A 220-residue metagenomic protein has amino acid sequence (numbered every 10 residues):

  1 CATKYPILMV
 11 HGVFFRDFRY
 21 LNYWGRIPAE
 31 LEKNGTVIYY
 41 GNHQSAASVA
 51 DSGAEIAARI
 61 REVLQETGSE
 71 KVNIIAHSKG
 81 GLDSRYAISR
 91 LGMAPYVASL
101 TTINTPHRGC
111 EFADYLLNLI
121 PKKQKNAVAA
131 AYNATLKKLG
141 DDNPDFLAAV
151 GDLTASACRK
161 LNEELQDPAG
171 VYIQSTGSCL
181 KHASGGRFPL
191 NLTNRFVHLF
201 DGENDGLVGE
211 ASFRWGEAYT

Functional and structural regions predicted by a protein language model:
A2, G92-P95, L165-P168: Short, conserved loop/helix-junction motifs that constitute active-site signature segments in enzyme catalytic cores
A2-V72: Active-site catalytic motif of lipid deacylating hydrolases and related acyltransferases
L8, Y39, T101, Q174-T176 (+1 more regions): Hydrophobic/aromatic beta-strand patches that form the interior of the parallel beta-sheet core in alpha/beta enzyme
H11, I38, A54-A157: Serine-dependent carboxylesterase/thioesterase catalytic core of lipase-like alpha/beta-hydrolase/SGNH enzymes
G12-R16, Q44-A47, K79-L82, T105-G109 (+1 more regions): Solvent-exposed loop/turn segments at secondary-structure junctions within structured extracellular/periplasmic domains
L21-N22, C110-L116, S184-L190: Short aromatic-enriched loop/helix-cap "lid" or pocket-rim segments at secondary-structure transitions that line
I27-P28, I88, V97, N162-E163: Short amphipathic alpha-helical segments and helix-helix/interface helices
E163-T220: C-terminal catalytic-base region of ester-bond hydrolases, centering on the histidine of the charge-relay
